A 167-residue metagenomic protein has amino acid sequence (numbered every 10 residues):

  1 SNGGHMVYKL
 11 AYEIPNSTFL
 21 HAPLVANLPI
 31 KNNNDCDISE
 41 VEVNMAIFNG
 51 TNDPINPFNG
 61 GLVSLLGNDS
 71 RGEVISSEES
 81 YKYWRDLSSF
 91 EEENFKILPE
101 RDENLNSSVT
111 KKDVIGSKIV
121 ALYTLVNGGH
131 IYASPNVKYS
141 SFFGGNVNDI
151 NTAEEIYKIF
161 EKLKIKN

Functional and structural regions predicted by a protein language model:
S1-V43, P54: Primarily recognizes the serine-hydrolase "nucleophile elbow" in alpha/beta-hydrolase and SGNH/GDSL folds
N2-L10, I14-S17, S76-S80, D149-I156: Stable alpha-helical elements in mature extracytoplasmic
N27, T51, G128: Residue-level signal for short, function-critical loop segments
V43, K82-N167: Alpha/beta-hydrolase-fold serine-hydrolase catalytic core, especially in secreted/extracellular enzymes
I47-N49: Short beta-strand/loop motif that positions the catalytic acidic residue of the alpha/beta-hydrolase fold
D53-N56, H130-Y132: Acidic catalytic loop of the alpha/beta-hydrolase fold
G60-G67: Short, glycine-/aromatic-enriched active-site segment of Class I SAM-dependent methyltransferases
G67-I75, F143-V147: A short acidic, glycine-rich active-site loop that binds or catalyzes chemistry on phosphate/adenosine moieties
